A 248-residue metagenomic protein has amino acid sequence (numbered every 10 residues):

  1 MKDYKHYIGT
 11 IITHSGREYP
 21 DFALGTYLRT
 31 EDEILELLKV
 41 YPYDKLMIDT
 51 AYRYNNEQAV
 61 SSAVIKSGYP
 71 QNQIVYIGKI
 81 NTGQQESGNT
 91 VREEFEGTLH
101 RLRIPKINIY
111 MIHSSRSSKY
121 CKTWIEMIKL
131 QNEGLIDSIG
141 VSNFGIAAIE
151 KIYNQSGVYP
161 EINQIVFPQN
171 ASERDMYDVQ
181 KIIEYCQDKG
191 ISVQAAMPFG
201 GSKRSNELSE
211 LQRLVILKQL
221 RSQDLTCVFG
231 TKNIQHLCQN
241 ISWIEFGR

Functional and structural regions predicted by a protein language model:
M1-I74, P105, E126, G200-K203: N-terminal binding-site loop/beta-alpha segment at the start of enzyme catalytic domains that lines or forms
D3-Y7, E31, S114-R248: Beta/alpha (TIM)-barrel catalytic core signal, keyed to glycine-rich beta->alpha loops juxtaposed to Asp/Glu that bind
T10, S61-S67, E94-R101, Q180-Y185: Short amphipathic alpha-helices and their capping/turn segments at secondary-structure boundaries
R17-F22, D44-M47, Y69-I74, I104-N108 (+4 more regions): Short, well-ordered coil/turn segments that N-cap beta-strands
D21-D32, K79-N89, S118: Active-site mouth loops of central-metabolism enzymes
R29-Y41, E86-R103, K122, I146-K151 (+1 more regions): Short, acidic/polar
N72-Q84, N108-H113: A short, structured active-site edge motif that brings together acidic residues
V91-M111, K129-E133, Q155: CE4/NodB-like, metal-dependent polysaccharide N-deacetylase domain that modifies extracellular/periplasmic N-acetylated
